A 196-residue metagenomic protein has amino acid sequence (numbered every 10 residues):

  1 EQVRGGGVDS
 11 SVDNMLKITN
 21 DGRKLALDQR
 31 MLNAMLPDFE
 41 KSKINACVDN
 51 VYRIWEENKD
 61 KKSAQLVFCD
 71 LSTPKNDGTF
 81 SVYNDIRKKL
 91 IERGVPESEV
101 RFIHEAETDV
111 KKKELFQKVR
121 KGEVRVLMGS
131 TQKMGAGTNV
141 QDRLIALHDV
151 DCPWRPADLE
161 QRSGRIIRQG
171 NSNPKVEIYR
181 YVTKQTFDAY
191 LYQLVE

Functional and structural regions predicted by a protein language model:
E1-T73: Interdomain linker/hinge connecting the two RecA-like lobes of the SF2 helicase core
N14, F39-C47, G78, V82 (+2 more regions): Soluble or luminal CAZymes and related metallo-dependent hydrolases
G22, K75, K113-F116, L127-D149 (+1 more regions): SF2 helicase motor core recognition
R23, A64-L71, E99-E105, L127-T131 (+3 more regions): Short beta-strand segments
L25-L32, D70-P74, E107-T108, K133-G135 (+3 more regions): Short, solvent-exposed loop/turn segments at secondary-structure junctions
L71-H104: Conserved helicase motor "Helicase C" RecA-like lobe of SF1/SF2 P-loop NTPases
R87, P96-T131: Conserved helicase ATPase core of P-loop NTP-dependent helicases/translocases
A157-E160, I166-E196: A conserved SF2-helicase RecA2
